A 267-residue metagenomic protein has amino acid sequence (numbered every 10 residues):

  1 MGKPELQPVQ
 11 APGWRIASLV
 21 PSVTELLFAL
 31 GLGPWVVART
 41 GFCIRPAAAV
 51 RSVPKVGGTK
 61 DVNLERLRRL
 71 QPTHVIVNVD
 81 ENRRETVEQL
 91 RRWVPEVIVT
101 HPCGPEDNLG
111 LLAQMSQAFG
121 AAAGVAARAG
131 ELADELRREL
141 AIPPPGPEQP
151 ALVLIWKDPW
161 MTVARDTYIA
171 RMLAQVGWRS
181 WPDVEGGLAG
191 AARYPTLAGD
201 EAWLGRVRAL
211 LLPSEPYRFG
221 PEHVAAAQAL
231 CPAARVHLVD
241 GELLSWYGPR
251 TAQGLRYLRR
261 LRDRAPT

Functional and structural regions predicted by a protein language model:
M1-T267: N-terminal ligand-binding lobe of clamshell/alpha-beta domains
